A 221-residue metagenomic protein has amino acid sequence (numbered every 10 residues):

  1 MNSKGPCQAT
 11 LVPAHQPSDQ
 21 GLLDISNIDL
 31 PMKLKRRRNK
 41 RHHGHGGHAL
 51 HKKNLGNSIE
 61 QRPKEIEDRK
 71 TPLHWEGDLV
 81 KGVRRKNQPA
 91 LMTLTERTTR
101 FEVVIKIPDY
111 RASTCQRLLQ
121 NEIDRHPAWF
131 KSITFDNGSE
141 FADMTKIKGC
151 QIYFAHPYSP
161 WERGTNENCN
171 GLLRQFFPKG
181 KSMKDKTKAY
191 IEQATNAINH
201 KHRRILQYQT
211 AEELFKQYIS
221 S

Functional and structural regions predicted by a protein language model:
M1, A14, D78, R100 (+5 more regions): Mobile genetic element proteins and their domesticated derivatives, centered on retroelements and DNA transposons
P6-E67: Basic, flexible linker segments flanking DNA-binding modules in nucleic acid-interacting mobile-element proteins
E67, V80, N87-V103: Short conserved beta-strand segments at catalytic cores or DNA/RNA-binding microdomains of nucleic-acid binding
P72-V83: Two-metal-ion RNase H-like nuclease active-site motif
K81-V83, N87, V104-A128: Active-site beta-loop-alpha junctions of metal-dependent nucleic acid enzymes, especially the RNase H-like/DDE
R100-I105, F154, K179: Short small-residue beta-strand/loop micro-motif enriched in glycine and branched aliphatics
D124, K146-I152, Y158-S221: Charged alpha-helix within mobile-element recombinases
A128-D143, Y158: Acidic/histidine-rich, metal-coordinating catalytic segments
